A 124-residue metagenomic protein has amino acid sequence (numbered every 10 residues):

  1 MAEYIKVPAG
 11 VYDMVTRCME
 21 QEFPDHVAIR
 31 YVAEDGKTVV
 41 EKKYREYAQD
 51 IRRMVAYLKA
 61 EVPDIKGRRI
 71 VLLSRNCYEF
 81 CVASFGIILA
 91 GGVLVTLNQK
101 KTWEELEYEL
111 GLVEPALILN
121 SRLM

Functional and structural regions predicted by a protein language model:
M1-E61, K66, G111: N-lobe entry segment of adenylate-forming
R17, V82-G86, Y108: Residues within well-formed alpha-helices
Q21, C77, G86-A90, L112 (+1 more regions): Short alpha-helical scaffold segments that flank and stabilize functional sites
A28, R68-L72, I118: Short hydrophobic beta-strand segments
V40, V55-K101: Conserved AMP-binding/adenylate-forming
R45, Y78, E104: Acidic phosphotransfer microenvironment of two-component signaling modules
K101-M124: Conserved ATP-dependent adenylate/AMP-binding module captured primarily in the ANL superfamily
